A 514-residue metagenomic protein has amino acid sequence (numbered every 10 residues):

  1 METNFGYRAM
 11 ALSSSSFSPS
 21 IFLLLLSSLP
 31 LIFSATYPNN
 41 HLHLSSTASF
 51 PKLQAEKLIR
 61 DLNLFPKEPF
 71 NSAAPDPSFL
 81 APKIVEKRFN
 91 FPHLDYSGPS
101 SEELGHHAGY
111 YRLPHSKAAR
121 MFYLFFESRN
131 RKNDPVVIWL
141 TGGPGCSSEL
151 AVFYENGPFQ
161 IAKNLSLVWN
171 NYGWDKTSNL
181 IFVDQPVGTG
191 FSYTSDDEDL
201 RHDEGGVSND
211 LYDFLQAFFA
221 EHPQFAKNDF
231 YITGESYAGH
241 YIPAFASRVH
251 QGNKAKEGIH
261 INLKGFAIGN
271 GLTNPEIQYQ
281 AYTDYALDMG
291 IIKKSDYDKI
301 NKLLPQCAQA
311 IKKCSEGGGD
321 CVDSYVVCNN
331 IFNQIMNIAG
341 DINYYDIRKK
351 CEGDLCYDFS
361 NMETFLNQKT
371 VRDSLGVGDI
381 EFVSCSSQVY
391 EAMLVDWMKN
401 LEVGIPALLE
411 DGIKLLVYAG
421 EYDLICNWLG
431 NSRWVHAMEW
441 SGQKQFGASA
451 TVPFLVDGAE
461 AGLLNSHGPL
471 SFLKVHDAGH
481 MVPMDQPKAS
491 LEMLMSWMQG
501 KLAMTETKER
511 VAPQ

Functional and structural regions predicted by a protein language model:
E2-Q514: Terminal and linker regions of secretory-pathway proteins
